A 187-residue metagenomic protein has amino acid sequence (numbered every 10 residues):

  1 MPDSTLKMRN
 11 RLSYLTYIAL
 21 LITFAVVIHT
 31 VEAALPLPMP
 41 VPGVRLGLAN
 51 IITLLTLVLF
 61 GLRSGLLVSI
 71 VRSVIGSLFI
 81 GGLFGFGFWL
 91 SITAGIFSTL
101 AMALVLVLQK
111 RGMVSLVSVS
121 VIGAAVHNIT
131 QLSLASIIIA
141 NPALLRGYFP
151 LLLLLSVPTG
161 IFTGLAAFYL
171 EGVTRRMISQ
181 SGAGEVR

Functional and structural regions predicted by a protein language model:
P2-T5, T16-I22, V27, V68 (+2 more regions): Short helix-perturbing small/polar motifs within transmembrane alpha-helices
P2-T56: Hydrophobic transmembrane alpha-helices
L12-L21, R45, A49, S64-V68 (+4 more regions): Alpha-helical transmembrane segments of integral membrane proteins
A25-H29, R72, G76, S98 (+7 more regions): Alpha-helical transmembrane segments of multipass membrane proteins
H29-L46, V71-T99, Y148: Interfacial aromatic-anchored transmembrane helix boundaries in multi-pass membrane proteins
V31, L78-L83, V105-Q109, S136-I138: Helix-loop junctions at the membrane-solvent interface of multi-pass transporters, primarily the C-terminal
P42, G85, W89, Q109-R187: Membrane-embedded alpha-helical hairpins and interfacial helices in multi-pass inner-membrane proteins
L48-R63, A101, V105: Generic transmembrane alpha-helix motif of multi-pass integral membrane proteins
